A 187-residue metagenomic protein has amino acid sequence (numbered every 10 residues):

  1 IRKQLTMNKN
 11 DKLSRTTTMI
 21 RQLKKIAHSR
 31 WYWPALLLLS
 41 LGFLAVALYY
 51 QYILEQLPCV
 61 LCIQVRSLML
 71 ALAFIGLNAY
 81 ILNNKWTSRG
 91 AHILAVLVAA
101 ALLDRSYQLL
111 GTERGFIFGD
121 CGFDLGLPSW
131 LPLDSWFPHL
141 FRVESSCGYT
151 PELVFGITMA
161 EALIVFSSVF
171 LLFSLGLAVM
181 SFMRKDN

Functional and structural regions predicted by a protein language model:
M7-I26: Short, Lys/Arg-rich, polar N-terminal cytosolic tail immediately upstream of the first transmembrane signal-anchor
I26-L37, L82-L103: Interfacial segments of alpha-helical transmembrane regions
L39, F43-V46, L72-I75, V98-Q108 (+1 more regions): Membrane-embedded alpha-helical transmembrane segments of multi-pass integral membrane proteins
V46-Q51, A101-F116, L133: C-terminal TM-helix exit segments that contain a strictly Trp-centered aromatic cap at the helix terminus
I53, L82, G111-T112, M180: Helix-loop junctions at the membrane-solvent interface of multi-pass transporters, primarily the C-terminal
Q56-R66, C121-G122: Non-cytosolic membrane-interface motifs at loop->transmembrane helix junctions
R114-T158: Extracytosolic (periplasmic/ER-lumenal) interhelical loops and adjacent juxtamembrane/interface segments of multi-pass
H139-N187: A hydrophobic membrane-anchoring alpha-helix module
